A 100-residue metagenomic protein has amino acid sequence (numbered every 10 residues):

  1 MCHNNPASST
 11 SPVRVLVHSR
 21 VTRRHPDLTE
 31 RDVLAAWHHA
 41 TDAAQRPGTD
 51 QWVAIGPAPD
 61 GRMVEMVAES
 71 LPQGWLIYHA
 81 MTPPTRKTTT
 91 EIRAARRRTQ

Functional and structural regions predicted by a protein language model:
M1-Q100: Ribonuclease/tRNase effector modules and their secretory precursors
